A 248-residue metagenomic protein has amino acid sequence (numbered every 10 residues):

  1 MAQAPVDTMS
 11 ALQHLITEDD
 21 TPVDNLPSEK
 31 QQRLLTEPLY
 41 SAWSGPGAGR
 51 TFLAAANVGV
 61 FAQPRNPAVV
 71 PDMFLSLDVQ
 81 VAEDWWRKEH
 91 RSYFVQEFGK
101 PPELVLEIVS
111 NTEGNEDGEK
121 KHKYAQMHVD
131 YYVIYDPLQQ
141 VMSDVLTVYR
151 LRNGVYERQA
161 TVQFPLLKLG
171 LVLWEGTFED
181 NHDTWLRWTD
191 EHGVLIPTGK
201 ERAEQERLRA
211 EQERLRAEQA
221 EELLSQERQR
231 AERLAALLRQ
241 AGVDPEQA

Functional and structural regions predicted by a protein language model:
A2-D24, S41, V60-R65, P71 (+3 more regions): C-terminal interaction segment
N25-A56, A62-V70, F74: Acidic-basic catalytic patches of nuclease active cores, encompassing PD-(D/E)XK and other metal-cofactor nuclease
L53-A55, V133-D136: A structural signal for short, well-ordered beta-strand segments and their strand-loop junctions that often border
D130: Short acidic/polar active-site loop segments enriched in Thr and Asp
